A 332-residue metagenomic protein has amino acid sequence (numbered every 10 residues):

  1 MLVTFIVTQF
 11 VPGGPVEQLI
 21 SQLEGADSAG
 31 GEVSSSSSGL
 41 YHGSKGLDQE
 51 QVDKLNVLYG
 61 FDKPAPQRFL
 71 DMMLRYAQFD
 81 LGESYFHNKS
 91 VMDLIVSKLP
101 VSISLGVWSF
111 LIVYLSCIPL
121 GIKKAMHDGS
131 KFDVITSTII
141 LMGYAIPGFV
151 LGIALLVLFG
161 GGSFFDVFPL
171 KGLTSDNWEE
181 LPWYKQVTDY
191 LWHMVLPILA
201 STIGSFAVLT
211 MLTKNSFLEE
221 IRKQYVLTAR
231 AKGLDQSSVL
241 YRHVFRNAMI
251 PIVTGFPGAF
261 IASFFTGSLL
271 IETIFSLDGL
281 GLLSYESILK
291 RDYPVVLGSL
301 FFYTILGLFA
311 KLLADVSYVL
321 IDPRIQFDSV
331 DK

Functional and structural regions predicted by a protein language model:
M1-Q67, F164-Q186: Hydrophobic alpha-helical transmembrane segments of membrane transport/permease proteins and related membrane-embedded
Q9, Q49, T138-K171, A200-F206: Membrane-water interface segments at the C-terminal ends of transmembrane alpha-helices in multi-pass inner-membrane
P15-V16, A65, F69, L81 (+9 more regions): Hydrophobic side chains within well-formed alpha-helices
Q22, M72-Y76, T138, V157-L158: Short acidic/histidine-centered micro-motifs embedded in hydrophobic/aromatic stretches that mark compact functional
E24-A26, L141, V157-L158, H243 (+2 more regions): Residue-level recognition of pore/gate-forming positions within transmembrane alpha-helices of multi-pass
N56-I118: An internal, D/E-rich "acidic patch" concept
L99-P100, W108, I112-F132, G148 (+1 more regions): Alpha-helical transmembrane segments of integral membrane proteins, especially multi-pass inner/plasma-membrane
S137-I140, V226-T228: Transmembrane alpha-helical segments that form the functional core of multipass membrane systems
